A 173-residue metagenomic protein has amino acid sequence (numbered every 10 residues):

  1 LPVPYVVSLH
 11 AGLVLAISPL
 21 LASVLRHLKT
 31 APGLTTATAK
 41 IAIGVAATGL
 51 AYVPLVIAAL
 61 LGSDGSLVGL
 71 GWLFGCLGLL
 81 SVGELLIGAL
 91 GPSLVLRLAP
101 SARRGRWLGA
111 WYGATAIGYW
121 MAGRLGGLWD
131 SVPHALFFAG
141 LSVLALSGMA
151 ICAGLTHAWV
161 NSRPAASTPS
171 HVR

Functional and structural regions predicted by a protein language model:
P2-T30, G44-Y52: Transmembrane alpha-helices of Major Facilitator/SLC transporters
S8, G12, A46, G78 (+2 more regions): Transmembrane alpha-helical cores of Major Facilitator Superfamily
A31-G33, W159-R173: Intrinsic disorder in cytosolic terminal tails and internal cytosolic loops of multi-pass membrane transporters
T38-I87: C-terminal transmembrane helical hairpin of 12-TM major facilitator-type secondary transporters
I43, A135-H157: Symmetry-related core transmembrane helices of the 12-TM Major Facilitator Superfamily/SLC fold
V56, A116-W129: A gly/Pro-rich, aromatic-decorated transmembrane alpha-helix motif that marks the paired, flexible gating helices
L85-P100: Intracellular juxtamembrane helix-capping segments at the cytosolic ends of symmetry-related transmembrane helices
A99-A110: Loop-to-transmembrane helix entry/capping segments in MFS-fold secondary transporters and related SLC/MFSD carriers
